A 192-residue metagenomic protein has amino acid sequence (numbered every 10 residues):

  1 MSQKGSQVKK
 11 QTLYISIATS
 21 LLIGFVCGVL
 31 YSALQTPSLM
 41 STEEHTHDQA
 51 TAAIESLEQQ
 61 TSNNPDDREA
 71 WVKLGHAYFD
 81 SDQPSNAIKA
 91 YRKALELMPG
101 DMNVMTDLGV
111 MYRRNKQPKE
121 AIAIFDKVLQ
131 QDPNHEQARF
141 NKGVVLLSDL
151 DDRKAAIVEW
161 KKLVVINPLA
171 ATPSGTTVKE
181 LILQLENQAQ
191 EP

Functional and structural regions predicted by a protein language model:
M1-E55: Long, contiguous interaction/recruitment modules in multidomain scaffold/adaptor proteins
N63, L97, Q131-D132, I166-N167: Structural marker of alpha-solenoid helical repeat scaffolds
K73, D107, N141, T176-T177 (+1 more regions): Canonical tetratricopeptide repeat
F79, R113, L147-S148: Position-specific recognition of the canonical hydrophobic site in helix A of tetratricopeptide repeat
